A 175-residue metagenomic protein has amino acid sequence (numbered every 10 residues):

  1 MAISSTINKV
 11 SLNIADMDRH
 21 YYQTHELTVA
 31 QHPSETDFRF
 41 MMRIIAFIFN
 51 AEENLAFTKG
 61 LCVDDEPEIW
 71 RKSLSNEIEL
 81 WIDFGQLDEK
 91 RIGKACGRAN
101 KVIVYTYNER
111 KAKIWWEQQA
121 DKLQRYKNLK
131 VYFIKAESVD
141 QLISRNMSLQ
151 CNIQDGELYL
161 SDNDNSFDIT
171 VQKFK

Functional and structural regions predicted by a protein language model:
A2-H32, I103-Y107, K111-F174: Helix-rich interaction surfaces within compact, conserved domain-sized segments that mediate assembly or partner
D16-L61: Acidic-basic catalytic patches of nuclease active cores, encompassing PD-(D/E)XK and other metal-cofactor nuclease
E52, G97, Q124-Y126: Short, well-ordered coil/turn elements that cap or connect secondary structure elements
A56-D64, W70-L74: Long amphipathic N-terminal alpha/beta scaffold segment
I69-R71, N76-I92: Conserved catalytic cores of phosphodiester-cleaving nucleases, focusing on short active-site segments
R91-A95, Q118: A short acidic, amphipathic alpha-helical/loop segment
A99-K101: Short glycine-/polar-rich loops that comprise or flank the Walker A/P-loop and associated switch/sensor motifs
